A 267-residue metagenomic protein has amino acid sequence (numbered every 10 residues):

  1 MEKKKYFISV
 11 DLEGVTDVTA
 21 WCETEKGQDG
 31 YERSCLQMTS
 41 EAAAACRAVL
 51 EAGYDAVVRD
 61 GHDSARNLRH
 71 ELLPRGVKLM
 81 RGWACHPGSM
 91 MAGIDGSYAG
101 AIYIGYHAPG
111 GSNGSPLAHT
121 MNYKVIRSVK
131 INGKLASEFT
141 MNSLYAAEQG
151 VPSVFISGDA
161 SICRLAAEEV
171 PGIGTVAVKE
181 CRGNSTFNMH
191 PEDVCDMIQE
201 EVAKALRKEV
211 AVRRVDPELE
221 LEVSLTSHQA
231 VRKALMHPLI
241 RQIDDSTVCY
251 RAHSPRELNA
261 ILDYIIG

Functional and structural regions predicted by a protein language model:
M1, F7, D17-A20, Q28-G30 (+1 more regions): Hydrophobic alpha-helical transmembrane segments
K4, C181, V194, Q199-G267: C-terminal accessory domains and tails appended to enzymatic cores
S9-V15, H62, I104-G110, A160-S161: Short glycine-enriched loops at secondary-structure junctions
D17-T19, A42-G96: Glycine-rich nucleotide/cofactor/substrate-binding loop typically near the N-terminus or early in the first domain
C22-R47: Short catalytic helix/loop segments, enriched in acidic residues and glycine and frequently bearing histidine
R81-K124: N-terminal glycine-rich phosphate/adenylate-binding segment common to multiple enzyme folds
Y123-Q149, S157-S161: Active-site glycine-rich loop that binds ribose-phosphate moieties when present
Y145-L206: Active-site rim beta-loop-alpha module in soluble metabolic enzymes
